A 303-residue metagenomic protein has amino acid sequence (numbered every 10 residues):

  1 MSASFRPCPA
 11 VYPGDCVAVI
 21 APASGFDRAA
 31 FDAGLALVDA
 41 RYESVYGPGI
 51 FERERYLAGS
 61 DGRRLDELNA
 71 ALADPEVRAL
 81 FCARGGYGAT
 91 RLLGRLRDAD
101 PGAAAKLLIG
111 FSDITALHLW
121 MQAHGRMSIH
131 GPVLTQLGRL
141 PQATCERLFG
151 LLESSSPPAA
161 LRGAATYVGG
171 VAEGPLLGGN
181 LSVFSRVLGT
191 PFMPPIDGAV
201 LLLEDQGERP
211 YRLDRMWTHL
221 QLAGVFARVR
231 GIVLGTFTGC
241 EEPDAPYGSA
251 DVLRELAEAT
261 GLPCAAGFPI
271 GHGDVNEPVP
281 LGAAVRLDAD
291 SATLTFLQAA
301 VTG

Functional and structural regions predicted by a protein language model:
M1-E76: ATP/NTP phosphate-donor binding region
V19, L80, D113, F184 (+2 more regions): Buried hydrophobic positions in well-ordered alpha/beta secondary-structure cores of metabolic enzymes
D74-A79, R228-V229: Short acidic/histidine-rich motifs immediately flanking catalytic phosphotransfer sites in two-component signaling
A79-T90, F111: N-terminal glycine-rich "phosphate-gripper" loop used for MgATP/nucleotide binding and carboxylate activation
L96-M121, M127-L134, T260-P263: Short, acidic/small-residue loops that bind anionic groups at enzyme active sites
R126-G189: Conserved anion/nucleotide-ligand pocket segment
P195-G248: Internal helical hairpin/lid segments
C240-G303: ATP/nucleoside-binding phosphotransfer catalytic cores, i.e., glycine-rich phosphate-binding loops
